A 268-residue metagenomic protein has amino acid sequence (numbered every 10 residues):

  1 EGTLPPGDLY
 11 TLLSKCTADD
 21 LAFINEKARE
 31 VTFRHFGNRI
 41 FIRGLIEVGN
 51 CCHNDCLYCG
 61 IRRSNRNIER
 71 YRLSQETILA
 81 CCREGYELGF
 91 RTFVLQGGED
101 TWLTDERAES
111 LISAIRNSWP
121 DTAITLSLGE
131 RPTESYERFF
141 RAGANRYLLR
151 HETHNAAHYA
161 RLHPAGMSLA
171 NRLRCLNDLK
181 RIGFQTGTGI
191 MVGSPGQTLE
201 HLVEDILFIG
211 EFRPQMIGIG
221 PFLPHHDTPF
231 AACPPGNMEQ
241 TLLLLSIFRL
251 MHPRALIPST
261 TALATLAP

Functional and structural regions predicted by a protein language model:
E1-D19, A80, Y86, G210-P268: Auxiliary Fe-S-binding modules of radical SAM enzymes
E1-N54: Flexible, acidic/Gly-rich N-terminal and inter-domain linker regions that tether and position cofactor-handling modules
T32-E87: Active-site cofactor/substrate anionic-group-binding motifs, chiefly glycine- and Lys/Arg-rich phosphate-binding loops
G49-N50, E99-T104, A165, G193-T198 (+2 more regions): Short, small-residue-enriched loops and turns at beta-alpha junctions that line or gate enzyme active sites
R63-L79, G85-E106, L111-L176, Q185-V192 (+1 more regions): Core AdoMet radical
E106-L111, L202-I206, G236-E239: Charged helix-capping and loop-helix junction motifs
P132-R141, P195-I209, A264-P268: Catalytic cores of alpha/beta
R146, H151, A170-P229, L242-P258: Conserved C-terminal portion of the radical SAM core fold that forms the substrate/S-adenosylmethionine-binding
